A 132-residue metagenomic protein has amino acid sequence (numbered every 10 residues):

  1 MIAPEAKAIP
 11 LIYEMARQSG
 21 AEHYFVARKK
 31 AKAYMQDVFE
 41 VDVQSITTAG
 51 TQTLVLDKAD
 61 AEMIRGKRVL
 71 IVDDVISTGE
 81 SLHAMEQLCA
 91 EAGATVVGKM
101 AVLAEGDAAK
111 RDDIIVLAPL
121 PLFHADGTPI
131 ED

Functional and structural regions predicted by a protein language model:
M1-E5: Short glycine-rich phosphate-binding loop at a beta-alpha junction
A6, K29-A31, V102-E105: Short, ordered loop/turn segments at secondary-structure junctions
A8-I12, D107-A108: Short, well-ordered alpha-helical microsegments
P10-S19, E86: Short Gly/Thr/Asp-enriched flexible loops that form oxyanion-binding sites at enzyme active sites
G20-E22, G93-A94: A short helix->loop->beta-strand "cap" motif at the edges of active sites that frequently abuts
E22-V69: Short, glycine/charge-rich flexible loops or terminal/linker lids adjacent to PRPP-binding catalytic cores
D74, G79: Conserved G/P- and acidic residue-centered "switch" motifs that form tight phosphate/ATP-binding loops in soluble
H83-D132: PRPP-dependent phosphoribosyltransferase catalytic core
